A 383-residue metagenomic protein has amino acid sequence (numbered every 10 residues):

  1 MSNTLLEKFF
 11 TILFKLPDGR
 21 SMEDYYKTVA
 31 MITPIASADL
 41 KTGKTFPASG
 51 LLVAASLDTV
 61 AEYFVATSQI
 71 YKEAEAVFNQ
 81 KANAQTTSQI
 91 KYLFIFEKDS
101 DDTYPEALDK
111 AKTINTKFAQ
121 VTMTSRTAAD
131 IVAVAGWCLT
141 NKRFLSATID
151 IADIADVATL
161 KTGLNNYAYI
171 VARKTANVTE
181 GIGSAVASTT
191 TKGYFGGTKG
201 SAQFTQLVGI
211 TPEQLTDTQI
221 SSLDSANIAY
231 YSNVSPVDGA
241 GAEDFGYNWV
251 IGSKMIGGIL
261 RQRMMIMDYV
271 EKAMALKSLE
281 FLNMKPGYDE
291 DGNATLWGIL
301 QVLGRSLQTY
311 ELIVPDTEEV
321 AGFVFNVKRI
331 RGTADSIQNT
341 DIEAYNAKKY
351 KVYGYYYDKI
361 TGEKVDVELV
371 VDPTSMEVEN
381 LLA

Functional and structural regions predicted by a protein language model:
M1-A383: Surface-exposed assembly/interface segments
